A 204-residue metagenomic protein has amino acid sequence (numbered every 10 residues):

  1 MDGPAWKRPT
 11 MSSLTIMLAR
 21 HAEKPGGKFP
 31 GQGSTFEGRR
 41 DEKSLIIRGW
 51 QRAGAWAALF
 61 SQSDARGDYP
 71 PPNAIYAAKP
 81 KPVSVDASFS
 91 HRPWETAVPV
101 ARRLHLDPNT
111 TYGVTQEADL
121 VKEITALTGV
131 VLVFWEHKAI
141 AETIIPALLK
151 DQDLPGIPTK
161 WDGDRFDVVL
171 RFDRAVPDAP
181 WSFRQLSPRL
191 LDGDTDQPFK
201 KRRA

Functional and structural regions predicted by a protein language model:
G3-T128, A139-A204: Active-site-proximal alpha-helix that buttresses catalytic centers in soluble enzyme cores
F134-E136: Short beta-strand segments
